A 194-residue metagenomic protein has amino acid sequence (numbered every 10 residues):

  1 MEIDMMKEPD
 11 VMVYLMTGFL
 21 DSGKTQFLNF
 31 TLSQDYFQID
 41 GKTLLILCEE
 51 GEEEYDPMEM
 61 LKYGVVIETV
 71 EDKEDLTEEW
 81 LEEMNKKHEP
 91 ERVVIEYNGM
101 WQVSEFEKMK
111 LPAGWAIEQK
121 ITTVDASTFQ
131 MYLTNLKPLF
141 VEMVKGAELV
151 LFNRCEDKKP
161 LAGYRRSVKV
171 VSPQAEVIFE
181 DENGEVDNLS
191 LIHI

Functional and structural regions predicted by a protein language model:
I3-T17, S22, Q26-Q119, T123-Q130: Nucleotide-state-sensitive switch-loop elements of NTP-binding domains
T77-L81, G163, V186-S190: C-terminal helix of von Willebrand factor
R92-F179, G184: Phosphate/Mg2+-binding loops and adjacent switch elements in nucleotide/diphosphate-handling enzyme cores
I192-I194: Conserved small/polar residues in nucleotide/adenosyl-binding loops
